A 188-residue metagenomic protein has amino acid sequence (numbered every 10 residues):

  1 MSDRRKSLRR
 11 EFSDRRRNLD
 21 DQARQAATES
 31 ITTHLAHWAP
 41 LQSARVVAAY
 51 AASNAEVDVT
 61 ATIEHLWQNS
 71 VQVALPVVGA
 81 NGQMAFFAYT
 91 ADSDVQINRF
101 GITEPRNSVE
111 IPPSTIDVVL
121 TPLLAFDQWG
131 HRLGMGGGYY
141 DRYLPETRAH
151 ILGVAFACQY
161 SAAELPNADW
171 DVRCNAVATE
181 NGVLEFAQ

Functional and structural regions predicted by a protein language model:
M1-D3, S7, D14-D21, S114-V119 (+2 more regions): Surface-exposed, charge/polar-rich loops and edge strands
M1-S114: N-terminal active-site beta-alpha-beta segment that forms phosphate/nucleotide-binding and substrate-recognition loops
V47, V119-L120: Receiver (REC) domain switch-region micro-motif
Y50, P122, E180: Conserved residues at the C-terminal ends of beta-strands
A52-A55, L124-Q128: Short glycine-rich anion-binding loops that position phosphate/pyrophosphate groups of nucleotides and phosphorylated
V109, R132-L133: Short capping loops/turns at secondary-structure boundaries
